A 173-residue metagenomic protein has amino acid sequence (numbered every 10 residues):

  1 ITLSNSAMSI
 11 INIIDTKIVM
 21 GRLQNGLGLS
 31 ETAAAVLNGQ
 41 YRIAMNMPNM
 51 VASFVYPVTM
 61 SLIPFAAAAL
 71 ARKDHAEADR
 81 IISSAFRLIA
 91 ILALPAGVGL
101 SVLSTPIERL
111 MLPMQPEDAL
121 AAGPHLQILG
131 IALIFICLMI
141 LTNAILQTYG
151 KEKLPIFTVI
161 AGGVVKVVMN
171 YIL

Functional and structural regions predicted by a protein language model:
I1-N5, K73-A76: Interhelical loop/hinge segments that connect adjacent transmembrane helices in multipass membrane
A33-V55, F86-I91: Alpha-helical transmembrane segments of polytopic membrane transporters and translocases
A35, S101-L133: Interfacial segments at transmembrane-helix termini and the short loops linking adjacent helices
G39, G123, E152-K153: Residues that define the loop-to-transmembrane-helix transition and helix capping in multi-pass membrane transporters
R42, D74-I91, P95-L103, A122-L126: Interfacial transmembrane-helix starts/ends
N49, S84, G97, L133 (+1 more regions): Residue-level recognition of pore/gate-forming positions within transmembrane alpha-helices of multi-pass
A52-D74: Helix-loop junctions and terminal segments of transmembrane helices in multi-pass membrane transport/translocation
I131-A161, Y171: Membrane-interface junctions at transmembrane-helix termini in multi-pass inner-membrane proteins
